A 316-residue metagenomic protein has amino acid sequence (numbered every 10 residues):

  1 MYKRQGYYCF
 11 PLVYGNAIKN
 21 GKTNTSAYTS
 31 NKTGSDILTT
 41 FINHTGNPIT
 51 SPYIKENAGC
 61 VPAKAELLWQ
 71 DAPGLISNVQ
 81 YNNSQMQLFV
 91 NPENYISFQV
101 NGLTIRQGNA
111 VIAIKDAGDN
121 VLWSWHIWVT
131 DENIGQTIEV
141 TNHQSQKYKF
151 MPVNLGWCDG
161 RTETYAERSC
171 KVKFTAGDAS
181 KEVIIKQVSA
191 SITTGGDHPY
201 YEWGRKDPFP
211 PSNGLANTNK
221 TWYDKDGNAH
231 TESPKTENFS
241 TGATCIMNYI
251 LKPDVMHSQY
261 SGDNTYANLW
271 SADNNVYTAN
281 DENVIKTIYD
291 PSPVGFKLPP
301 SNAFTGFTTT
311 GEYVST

Functional and structural regions predicted by a protein language model:
M1-Q5: Conserved small/polar residues in nucleotide/adenosyl-binding loops
I18-F89, Q187-V284: Long, low-complexity, polar/charged, intrinsically disordered or flexibly structured peripheral segments
N91-Q107: Extracellular/luminal low-complexity segments enriched in Ser/Thr/Pro
R106-A117: A short beta-strand micro-motif common to beta-rich folds, especially ectodomain repeats
A113, R161-E163, N213-T221, S233-T236 (+1 more regions): Short, solvent-exposed loop/turn and secondary-structure capping segments
G118-W125, V129: Short, exposed coil/turn segments at beta-strand boundaries within extracellular/luminal domains
N133-K181: Compositionally biased low-complexity segments at domain edges in trafficked proteins and select soluble regulators
Q146-W157, R161, K173, Y200-P210 (+1 more regions): Conserved hydrophobic ligand-interaction patch in extracellular adhesion modules
